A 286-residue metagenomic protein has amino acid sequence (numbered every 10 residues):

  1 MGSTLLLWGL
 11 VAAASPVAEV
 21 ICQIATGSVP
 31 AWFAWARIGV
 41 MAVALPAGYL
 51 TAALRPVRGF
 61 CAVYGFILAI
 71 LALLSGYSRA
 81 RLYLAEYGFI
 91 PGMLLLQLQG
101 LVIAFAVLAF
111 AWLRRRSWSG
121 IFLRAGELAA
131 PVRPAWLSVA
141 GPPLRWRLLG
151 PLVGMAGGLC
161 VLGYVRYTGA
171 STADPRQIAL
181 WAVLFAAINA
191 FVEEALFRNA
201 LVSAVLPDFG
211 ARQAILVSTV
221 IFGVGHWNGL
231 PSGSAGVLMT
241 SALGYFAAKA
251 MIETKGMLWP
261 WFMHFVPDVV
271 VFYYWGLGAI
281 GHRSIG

Functional and structural regions predicted by a protein language model:
M1-A129, W275-G286: N-terminal, membrane-interfacial amphipathic/helix-forming hydrophobic leader that caps and precedes the first
W32, A36, Y87-L98, W181 (+2 more regions): Membrane-interface starts of transmembrane alpha-helices
R37-A44, I103, W181-F185, M239-G244: Hydrophobic core segments of transmembrane alpha-helices in multi-pass, intramembrane catalytic enzymes
A104, P143-P151, A182, A186-A187: Residue-level signature of transmembrane alpha-helical cores of multipass secondary-active transporters and flippases
E127-P143, F191-V217, I252-G256: Membrane-interface helix/loop boundary segments of multi-pass membrane proteins
G150-A173: Alpha-helical transmembrane segments and their membrane-interface junctions in multi-pass membrane proteins
S171-V183, S232-S234, L238: Juxtamembrane helix-entry segments on the extracytoplasmic side of multipass membrane proteins
F191, R212-G225, G229-G286: Functionally important transmembrane alpha-helices
